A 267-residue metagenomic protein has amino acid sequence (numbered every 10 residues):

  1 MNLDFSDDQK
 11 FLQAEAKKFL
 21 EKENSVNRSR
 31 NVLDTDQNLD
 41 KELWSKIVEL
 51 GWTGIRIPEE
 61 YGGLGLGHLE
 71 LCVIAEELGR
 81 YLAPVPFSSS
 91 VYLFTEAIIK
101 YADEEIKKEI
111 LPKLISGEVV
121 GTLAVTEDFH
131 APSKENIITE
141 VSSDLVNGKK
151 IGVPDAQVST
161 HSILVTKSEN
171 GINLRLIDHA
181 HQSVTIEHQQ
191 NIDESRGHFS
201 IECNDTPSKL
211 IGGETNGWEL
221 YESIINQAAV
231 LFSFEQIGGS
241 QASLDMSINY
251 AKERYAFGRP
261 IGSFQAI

Functional and structural regions predicted by a protein language model:
L3-L12, R80, I186-I267: Glycine-rich beta->alpha junctions and the first turn(s) of the following alpha-helix
Q9, L20, I74, D103 (+4 more regions): Residue-level signal for inorganic ion chemistry
N27-E49: Short secondary-structure junction/hinge motifs that connect adjacent elements
V48-K108, P112-G117, P154-H161: Internal helix-loop-helix
G65-I74, S133-N136, I177, C203-T206: Structural signature of FAD isoalloxazine-binding scaffolds in flavoprotein oxidoreductases
S116-D128, L164: A short, Trp-centered hydrophobic/proline-enriched beta-strand micro-motif
A124, N147-V184: A short core secondary-structure module
S133-N147: Cytochrome P450 C-terminal beta-domain/meander region
